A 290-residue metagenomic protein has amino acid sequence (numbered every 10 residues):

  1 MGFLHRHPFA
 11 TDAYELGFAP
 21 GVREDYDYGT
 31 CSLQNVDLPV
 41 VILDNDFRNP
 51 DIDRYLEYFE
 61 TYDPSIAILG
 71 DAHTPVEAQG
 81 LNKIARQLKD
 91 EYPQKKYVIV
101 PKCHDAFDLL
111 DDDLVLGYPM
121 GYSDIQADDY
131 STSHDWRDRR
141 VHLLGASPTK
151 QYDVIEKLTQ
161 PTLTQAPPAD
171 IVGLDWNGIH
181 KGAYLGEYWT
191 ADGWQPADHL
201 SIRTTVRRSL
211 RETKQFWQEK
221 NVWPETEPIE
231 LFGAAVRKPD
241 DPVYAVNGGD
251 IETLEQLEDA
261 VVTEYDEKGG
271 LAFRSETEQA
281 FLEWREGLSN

Functional and structural regions predicted by a protein language model:
M1-L81, L158-P168, I179, L200-I202 (+1 more regions): Non-catalytic, usually N-terminal nucleic-acid engagement modules in DNA/RNA processing proteins
D25-N35, P50-I52, T74-R86, D105-F107 (+2 more regions): Active-site-adjacent beta->alpha loops and helix N-cap segments on the catalytic face of soluble alpha/beta enzymes
D37-I42, D90-V98, W136-L144: Short beta-strand/loop segments at the ligand-binding rim of alpha/beta enzyme cores
L69-G70, Y118, L143, W176: Conserved beta-strand positions
V98-Q126: Histidine/lysine/aspartate-rich catalytic loop segments that bind and position anionic ligands
D105-L109, S147-A169: Catalytic cores of alpha/beta
R140-Q151, I171-G178: Glycine-rich anion-binding loop/nest that anchors nucleotide
D170, I179-G186, A191: EAL-family c-di-GMP phosphodiesterase catalytic domain
